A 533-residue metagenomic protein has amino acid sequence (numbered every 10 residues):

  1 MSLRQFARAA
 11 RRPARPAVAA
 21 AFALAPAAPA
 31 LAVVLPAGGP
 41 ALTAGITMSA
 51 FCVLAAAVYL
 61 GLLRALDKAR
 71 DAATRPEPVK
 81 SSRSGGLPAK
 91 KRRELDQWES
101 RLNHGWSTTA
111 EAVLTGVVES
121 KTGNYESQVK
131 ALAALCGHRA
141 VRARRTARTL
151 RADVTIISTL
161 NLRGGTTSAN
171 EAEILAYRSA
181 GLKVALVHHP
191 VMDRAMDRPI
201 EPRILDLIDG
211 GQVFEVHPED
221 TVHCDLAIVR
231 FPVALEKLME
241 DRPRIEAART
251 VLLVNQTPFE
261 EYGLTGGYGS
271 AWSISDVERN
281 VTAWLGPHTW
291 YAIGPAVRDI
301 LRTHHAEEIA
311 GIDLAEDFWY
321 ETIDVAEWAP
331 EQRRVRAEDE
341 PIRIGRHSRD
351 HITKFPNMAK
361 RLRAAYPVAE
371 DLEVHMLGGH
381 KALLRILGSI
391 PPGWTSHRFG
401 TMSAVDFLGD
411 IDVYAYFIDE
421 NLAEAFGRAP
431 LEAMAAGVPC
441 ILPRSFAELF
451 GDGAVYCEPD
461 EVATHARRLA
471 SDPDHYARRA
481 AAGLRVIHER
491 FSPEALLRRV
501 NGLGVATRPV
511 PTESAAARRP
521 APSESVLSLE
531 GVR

Functional and structural regions predicted by a protein language model:
L3-R8, L66-D153, D197-I208, G311-D339 (+1 more regions): Non-catalytic membrane-proximal stalk/linker segments that position and tether the catalytic domains
R139-R144, T155-T159, S168-W284: Extended catalytic core of nucleotide-activated donor transferases of GT-like folds
A169-E171, L175-A176, G269-A271, P295-A404: Conserved catalytic-core segment of nucleotide-activated headgroup transferases in glycan assembly
V222, T401-V413, A435: Short acidic alpha-helix that forms the nucleotide-activated donor recognition element in Leloir-type transferases
P330, A470-V505, E513: A charged, aromatic-enriched C-terminal amphipathic alpha-helix characteristic of glycosyltransferases across folds
A415-L431, P443-D452: Nucleotide-sugar-dependent
A435-P443: Short hydrophobic beta-strand element within catalytic cores of glycosyltransferases and related nucleotide-activated
R444, E448-R468, D474-A477: Change "using UDP/GDP/dTDP sugars" to "using nucleotide sugars
